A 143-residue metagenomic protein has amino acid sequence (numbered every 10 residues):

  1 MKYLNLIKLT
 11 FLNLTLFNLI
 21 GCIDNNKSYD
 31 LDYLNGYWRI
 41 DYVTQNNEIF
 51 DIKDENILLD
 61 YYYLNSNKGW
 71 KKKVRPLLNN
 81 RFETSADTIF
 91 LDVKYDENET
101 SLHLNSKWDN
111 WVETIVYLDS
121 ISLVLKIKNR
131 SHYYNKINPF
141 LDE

Functional and structural regions predicted by a protein language model:
M1-F11: Bacterial N-terminal signal peptides that target proteins for export
N18-G21: C-terminal motif of bacterial Sec signal peptides marking the signal peptidase cleavage site
D24-R39: N-terminal helix-cap/turn-to-beta initiation motif at the start of protein domains
I40-K68: Short, solvent-exposed loop/hinge segments that bridge or flank secondary-structure elements
V43, V74-P76, K107, K128 (+1 more regions): Surface loops and adjacent helix of pleckstrin homology
D54-L59, A86-T88, D109-W111, K128: Short, surface-exposed coil-to-beta transition loops
N67-I121: Contiguous, well-ordered beta-strand patches that form the walls/edges of small beta-barrel/beta-sandwich domains
A86-T88, V124-E143: Edge beta-strand at a domain terminus
